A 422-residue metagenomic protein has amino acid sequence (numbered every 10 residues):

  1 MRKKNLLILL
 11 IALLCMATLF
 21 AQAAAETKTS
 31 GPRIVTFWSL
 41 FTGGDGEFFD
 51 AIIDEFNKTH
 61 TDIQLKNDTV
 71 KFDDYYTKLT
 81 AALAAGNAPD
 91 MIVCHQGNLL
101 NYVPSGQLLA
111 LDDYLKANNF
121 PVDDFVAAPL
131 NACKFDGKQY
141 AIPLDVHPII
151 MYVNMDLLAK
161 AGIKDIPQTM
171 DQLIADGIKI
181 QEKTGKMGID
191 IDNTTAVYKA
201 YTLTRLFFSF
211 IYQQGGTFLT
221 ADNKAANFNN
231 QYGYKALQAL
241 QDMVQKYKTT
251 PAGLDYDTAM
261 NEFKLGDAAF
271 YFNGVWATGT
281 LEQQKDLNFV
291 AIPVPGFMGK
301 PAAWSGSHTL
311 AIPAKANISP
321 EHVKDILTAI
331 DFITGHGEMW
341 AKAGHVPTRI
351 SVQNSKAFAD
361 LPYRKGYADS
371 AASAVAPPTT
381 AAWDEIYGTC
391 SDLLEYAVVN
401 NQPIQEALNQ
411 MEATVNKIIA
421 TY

Functional and structural regions predicted by a protein language model:
M1-T36, K58, Q353-L361, N409 (+1 more regions): Short, low-complexity disordered leader/linker segments with a strong preference for bacterial N-terminal type II
A23, Q96-I150, I174-D176, E182-T184 (+3 more regions): Hinge/lid segment of periplasmic solute-binding proteins
E55-F125, K134, A159-Q168, E262 (+5 more regions): Extracytoplasmic "Venus flytrap"/periplasmic binding protein-like
Q64, A159, D242-Q245, D369-Y422: Conserved C-terminal helix/tail region of periplasmic/extracytoplasmic solute-binding proteins
L99-Q107, D112, A128-I166, N193-D222 (+2 more regions): Periplasmic solute-binding protein
D112-F125, N193-V197, Y201, Y212-K235 (+6 more regions): Short, solvent-exposed loop/beta-turn-alpha elements that line the ligand-binding surface or hinge of extracytoplasmic
K116, Y271, A277-D286, F297-D392 (+1 more regions): C-terminal lobe and pocket-closing loops of periplasmic/extracytoplasmic Venus-flytrap solute-binding proteins
D176-K179, D222-A252: Glycine-centered hinge/linker elements that transmit conformational signals in sensory and ligand-binding systems
